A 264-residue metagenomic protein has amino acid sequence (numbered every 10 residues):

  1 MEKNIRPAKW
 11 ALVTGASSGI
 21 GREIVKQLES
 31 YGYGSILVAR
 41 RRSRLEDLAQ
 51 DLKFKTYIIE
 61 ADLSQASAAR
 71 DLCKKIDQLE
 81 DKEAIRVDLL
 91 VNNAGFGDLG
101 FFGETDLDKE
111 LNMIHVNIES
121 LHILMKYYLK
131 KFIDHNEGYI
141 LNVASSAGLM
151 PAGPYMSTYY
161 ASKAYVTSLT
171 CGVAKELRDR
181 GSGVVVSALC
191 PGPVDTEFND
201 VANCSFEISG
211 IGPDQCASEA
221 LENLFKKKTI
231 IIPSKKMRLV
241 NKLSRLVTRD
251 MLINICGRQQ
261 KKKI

Functional and structural regions predicted by a protein language model:
S17-S18: Conserved glycine-rich cofactor-binding loop
Y31-L48: Conserved glycine-rich Rossmann-like NAD(P)H-binding loop of the short-chain dehydrogenase/reductase
L52-S67: Rossmann-fold cofactor-recognition segment
F101-G103, K109-I114: Substrate-binding pocket helix/loop in short-chain dehydrogenase/reductase
M125, S162: Active-site helix of classical SDR
S145: Residue(s) in the substrate-gating loop at a strand-loop-helix junction that position the organic substrate next
A188, S205-N241: C-terminal helical subdomain
